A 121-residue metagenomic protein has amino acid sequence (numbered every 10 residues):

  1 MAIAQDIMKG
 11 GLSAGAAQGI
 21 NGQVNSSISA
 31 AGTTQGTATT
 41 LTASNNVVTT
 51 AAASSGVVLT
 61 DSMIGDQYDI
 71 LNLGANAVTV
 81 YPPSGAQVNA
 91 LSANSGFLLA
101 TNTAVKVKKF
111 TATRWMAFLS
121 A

Functional and structural regions predicted by a protein language model:
I3-S84, K109-A121: Exposed extracellular interaction/assembly regions and N-terminal maturation sites
G85-S95: Extracellular beta-sheet repeat scaffolds used for adhesion and glycan interaction
F97-T101: Short proline/glycine- and polar residue-rich coil/turn motifs
A104-K108: Short tryptophan-centered beta-strand motifs in secreted/extracellular beta-sheet-rich domains of glycan-recognition
